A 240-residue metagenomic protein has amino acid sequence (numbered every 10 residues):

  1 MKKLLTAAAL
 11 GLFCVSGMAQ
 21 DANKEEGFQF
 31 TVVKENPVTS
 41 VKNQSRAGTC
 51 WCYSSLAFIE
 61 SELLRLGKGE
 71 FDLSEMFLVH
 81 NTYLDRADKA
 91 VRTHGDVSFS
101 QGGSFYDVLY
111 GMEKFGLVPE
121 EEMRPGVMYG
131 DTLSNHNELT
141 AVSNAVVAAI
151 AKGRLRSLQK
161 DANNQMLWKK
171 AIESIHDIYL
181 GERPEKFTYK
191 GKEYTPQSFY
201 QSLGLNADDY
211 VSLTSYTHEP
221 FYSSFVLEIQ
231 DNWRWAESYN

Functional and structural regions predicted by a protein language model:
M1-A22: Bacterial Sec-dependent N-terminal signal peptides
D21-N240: Catalytic-core signature of thiol
